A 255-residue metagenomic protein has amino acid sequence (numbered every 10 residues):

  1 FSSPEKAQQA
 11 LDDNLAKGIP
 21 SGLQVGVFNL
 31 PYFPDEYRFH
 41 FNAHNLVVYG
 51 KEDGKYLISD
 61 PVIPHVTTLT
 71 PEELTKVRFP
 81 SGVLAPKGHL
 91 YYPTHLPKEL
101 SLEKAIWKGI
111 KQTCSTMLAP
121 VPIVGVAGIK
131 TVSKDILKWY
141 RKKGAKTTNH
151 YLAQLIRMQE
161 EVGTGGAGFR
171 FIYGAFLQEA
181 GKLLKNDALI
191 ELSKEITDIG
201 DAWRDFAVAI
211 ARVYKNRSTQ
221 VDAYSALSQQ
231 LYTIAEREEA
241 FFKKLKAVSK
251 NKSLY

Functional and structural regions predicted by a protein language model:
F1-K98, K246-S249: Conserved active-site-adjacent core of cysteine acyl-enzyme catalytic domains
S2-A7, K98-I106, N216-Q220: Alpha-helix capping and helix-coil boundary motifs
K6, A10, E73, A105 (+5 more regions): Exposed alpha-helical structural elements
A10, N14, V77, G109 (+5 more regions): Residues that form generic nucleotide/phosphate-binding pockets
F33, Q154-L155, A223: Residue-level detector of alpha-helix boundaries and kinks
K51-T164: Noncatalytic regulatory segments and standalone regulatory/sensor domains
M158-Y255: Charged, long alpha-helical assembly modules
